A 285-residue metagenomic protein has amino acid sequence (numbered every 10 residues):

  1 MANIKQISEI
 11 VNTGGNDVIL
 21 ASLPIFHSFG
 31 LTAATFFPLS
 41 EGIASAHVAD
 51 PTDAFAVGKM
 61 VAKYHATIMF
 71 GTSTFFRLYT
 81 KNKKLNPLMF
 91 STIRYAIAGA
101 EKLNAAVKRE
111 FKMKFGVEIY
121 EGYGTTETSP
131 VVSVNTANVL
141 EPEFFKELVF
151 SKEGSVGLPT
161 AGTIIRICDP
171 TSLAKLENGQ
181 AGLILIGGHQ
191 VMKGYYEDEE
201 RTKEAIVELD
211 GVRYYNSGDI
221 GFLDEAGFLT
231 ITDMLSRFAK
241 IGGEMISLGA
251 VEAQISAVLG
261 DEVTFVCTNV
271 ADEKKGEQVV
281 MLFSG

Functional and structural regions predicted by a protein language model:
A2-V18, F26-I68, N82: Conserved AMP-binding/adenylation subdomain of ANL enzymes
A54-G58, L85-P87, K203, E252: Short hydrophobic/charged patches on amphipathic alpha-helices used for structural packing and interfaces
A66-G71, T80-S151, I164, L173: Gly/Ser/Thr-rich phosphate-binding loop
M69, G188, K193-G194, E204 (+1 more regions): AMP-binding/adenylate-forming catalytic core of the ANL superfamily
A100, G124, G157, D219 (+1 more regions): Active-site glycine-centered loops adjacent to acidic/histidine catalytic or metal-binding residues that shape
G116, L148-E153, A174, V191-G218 (+2 more regions): Conserved ANL (AMP-binding/adenylate-forming) active-site segment centered on the GW(Y/F)…HTG consensus within
Y120-E127, G157-P159, T268-A271: Beta-strand->loop->alpha-helix junctions that form or flank phosphate-binding loops in nucleotide-handling enzymes
S155-G162, S172-I206, E244-I246: Conserved ATP/PPi-binding loop(s) of AMP-dependent carboxylate-activating enzymes
